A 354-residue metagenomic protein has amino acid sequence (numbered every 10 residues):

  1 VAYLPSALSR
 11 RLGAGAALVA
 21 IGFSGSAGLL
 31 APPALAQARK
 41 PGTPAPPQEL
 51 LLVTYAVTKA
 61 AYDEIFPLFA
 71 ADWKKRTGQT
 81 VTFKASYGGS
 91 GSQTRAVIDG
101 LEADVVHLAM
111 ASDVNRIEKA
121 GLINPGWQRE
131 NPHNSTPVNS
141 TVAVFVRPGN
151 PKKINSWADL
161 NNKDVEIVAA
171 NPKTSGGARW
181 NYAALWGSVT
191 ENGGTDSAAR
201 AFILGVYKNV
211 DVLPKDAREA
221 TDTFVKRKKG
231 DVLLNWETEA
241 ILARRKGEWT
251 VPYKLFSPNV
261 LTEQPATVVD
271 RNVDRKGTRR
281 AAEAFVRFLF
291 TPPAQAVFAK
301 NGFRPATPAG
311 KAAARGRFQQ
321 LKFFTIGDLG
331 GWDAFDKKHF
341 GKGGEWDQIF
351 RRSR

Functional and structural regions predicted by a protein language model:
V1-P47: Short, low-complexity disordered leader/linker segments with a strong preference for bacterial N-terminal type II
Y3, V273-R354: Extracellular/periplasmic juxtamembrane helices and adjacent flexible linkers that interface with membrane partners
R39-T174, R315: N-terminal segment of the mature folded domain
V57-E64, L68, S92, A96 (+12 more regions): Extracytoplasmic/secreted proteins, especially bacterial periplasmic and envelope-associated proteins
P67-K75, I98-E102, A111, E118-L122 (+10 more regions): Sec-exported extracytoplasmic/periplasmic mature domains
P67-T77, A158-T223: Ligand-binding cleft/hinge of the Venus flytrap
G149-N155, T174, G187-T195, N272-R280: Short helix-loop capping/hinge motifs at secondary-structure junctions, enriched in acidic/polar residues
N192-S257, P265: Ligand-binding pocket segment of bilobal, Venus flytrap-like solute-binding proteins
